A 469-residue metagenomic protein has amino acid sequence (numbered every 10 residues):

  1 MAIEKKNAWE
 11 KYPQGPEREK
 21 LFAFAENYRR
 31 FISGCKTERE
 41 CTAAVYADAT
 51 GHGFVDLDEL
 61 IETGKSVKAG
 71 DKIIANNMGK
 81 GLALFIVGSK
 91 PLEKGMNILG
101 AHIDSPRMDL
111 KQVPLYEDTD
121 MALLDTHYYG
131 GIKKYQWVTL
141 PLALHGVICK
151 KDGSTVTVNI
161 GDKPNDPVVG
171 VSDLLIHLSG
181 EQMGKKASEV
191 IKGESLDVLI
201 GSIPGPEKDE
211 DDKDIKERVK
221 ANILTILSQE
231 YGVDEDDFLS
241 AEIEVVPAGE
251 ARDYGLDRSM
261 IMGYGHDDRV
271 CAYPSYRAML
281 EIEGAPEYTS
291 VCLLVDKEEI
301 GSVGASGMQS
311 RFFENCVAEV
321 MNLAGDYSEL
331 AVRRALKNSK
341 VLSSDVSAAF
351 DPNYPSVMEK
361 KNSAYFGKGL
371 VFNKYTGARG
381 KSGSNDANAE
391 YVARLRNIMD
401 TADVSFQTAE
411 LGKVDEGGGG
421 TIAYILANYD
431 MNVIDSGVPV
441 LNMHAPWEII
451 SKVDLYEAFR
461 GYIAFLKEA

Functional and structural regions predicted by a protein language model:
M1-A469: N-terminal hydrophobic/helix-forming segments and targeting peptides
